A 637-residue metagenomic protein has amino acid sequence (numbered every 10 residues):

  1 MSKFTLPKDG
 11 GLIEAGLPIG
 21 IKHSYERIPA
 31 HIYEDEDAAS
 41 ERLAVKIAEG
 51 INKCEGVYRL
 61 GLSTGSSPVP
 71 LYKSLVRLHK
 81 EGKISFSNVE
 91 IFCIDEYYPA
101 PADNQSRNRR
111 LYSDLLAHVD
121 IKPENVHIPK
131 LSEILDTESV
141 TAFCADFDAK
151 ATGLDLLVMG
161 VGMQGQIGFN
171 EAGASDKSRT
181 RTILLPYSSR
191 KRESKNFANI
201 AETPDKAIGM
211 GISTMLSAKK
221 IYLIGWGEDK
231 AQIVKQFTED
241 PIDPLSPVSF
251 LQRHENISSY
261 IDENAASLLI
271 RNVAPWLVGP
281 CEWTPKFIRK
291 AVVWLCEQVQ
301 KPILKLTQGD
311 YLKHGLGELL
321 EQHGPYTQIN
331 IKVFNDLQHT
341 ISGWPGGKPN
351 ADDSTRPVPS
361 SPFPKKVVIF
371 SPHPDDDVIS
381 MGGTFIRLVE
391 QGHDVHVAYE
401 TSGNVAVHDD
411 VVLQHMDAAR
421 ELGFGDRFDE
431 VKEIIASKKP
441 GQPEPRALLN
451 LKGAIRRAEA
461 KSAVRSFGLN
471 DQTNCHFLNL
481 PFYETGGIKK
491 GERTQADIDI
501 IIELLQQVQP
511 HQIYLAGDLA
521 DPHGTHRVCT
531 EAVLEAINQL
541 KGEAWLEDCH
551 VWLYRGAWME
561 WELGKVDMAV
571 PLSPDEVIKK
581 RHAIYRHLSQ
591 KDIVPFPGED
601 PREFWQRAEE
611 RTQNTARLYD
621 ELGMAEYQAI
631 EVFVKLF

Functional and structural regions predicted by a protein language model:
M1-R59, D352-S354, S361: N-terminal glycine-/serine-/threonine-rich phosphate-binding loop
S2-P7, K22, K219-G315: ATP/nucleoside-binding phosphotransfer catalytic cores, i.e., glycine-rich phosphate-binding loops
P7-R27, I84-V158: Ligand-binding beta-strand-loop-alpha-helix segment within the catalytic cores of soluble metabolic enzymes
K53-E81: Glycine-rich N-terminal segment of FAD-binding domains in flavoprotein oxidoreductases, spanning the beta-loop-helix
I134, E297-P374, V378-E547, L553 (+7 more regions): Active-site beta-strand->loop->alpha-helix modules in alpha/beta enzyme cores, enriched in Gly/His/Asp(Glu)
C144, M163-L185, T238-P241, R527-A536 (+1 more regions): Short, surface-exposed, charged loop/turn segments at secondary-structure junctions
L157, Q164, G168-I212: Class I SAM-dependent methyltransferase SAM-binding "motif I" and its flanking Rossmann-like core
V158-G160, N196, A201-T238, L245 (+2 more regions): Glycine-rich anion-binding loop/nest that anchors nucleotide
